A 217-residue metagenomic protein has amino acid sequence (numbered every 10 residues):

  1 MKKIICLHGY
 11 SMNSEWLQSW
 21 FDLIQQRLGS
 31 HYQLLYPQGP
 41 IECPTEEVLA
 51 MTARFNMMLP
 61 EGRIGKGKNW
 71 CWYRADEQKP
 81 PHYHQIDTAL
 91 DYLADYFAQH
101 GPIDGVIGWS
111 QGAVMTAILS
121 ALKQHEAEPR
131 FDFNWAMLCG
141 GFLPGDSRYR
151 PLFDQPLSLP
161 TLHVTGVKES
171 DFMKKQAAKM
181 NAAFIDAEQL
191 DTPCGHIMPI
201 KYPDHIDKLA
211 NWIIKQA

Functional and structural regions predicted by a protein language model:
K2-P102: Serine-hydrolase catalytic machinery in alpha/beta-hydrolase-like enzymes
I5-G9, G140, T165-G166: The conserved beta1-alpha1 loop
E15, S170-Q176: Conserved alpha/beta-hydrolase "acid-adjacent" motif
G39-E42, A136-G145, K168-E169, C194: Active-site nucleophile loop of the alpha/beta-hydrolase fold
I107-T116: Gly/Ala-rich beta-loop-alpha elbow adjacent to hydrolase catalytic centers
I118-N134, F142-P144: Conserved hydrolase catalytic core segment
L157, L162-T165: Short beta-strand/loop motif that positions the catalytic acidic residue of the alpha/beta-hydrolase fold
G195-I206: Catalytic histidine-centered segment of alpha/beta-hydrolase-like enzymes
